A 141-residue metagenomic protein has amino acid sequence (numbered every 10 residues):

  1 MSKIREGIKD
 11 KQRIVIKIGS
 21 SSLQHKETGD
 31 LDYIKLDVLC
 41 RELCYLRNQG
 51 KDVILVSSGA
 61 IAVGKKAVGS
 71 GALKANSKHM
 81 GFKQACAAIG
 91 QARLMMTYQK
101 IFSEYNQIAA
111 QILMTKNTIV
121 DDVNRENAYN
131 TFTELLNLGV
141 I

Functional and structural regions predicted by a protein language model:
M1-I141: Nucleotide/pyrophosphate-binding catalytic subdomain
